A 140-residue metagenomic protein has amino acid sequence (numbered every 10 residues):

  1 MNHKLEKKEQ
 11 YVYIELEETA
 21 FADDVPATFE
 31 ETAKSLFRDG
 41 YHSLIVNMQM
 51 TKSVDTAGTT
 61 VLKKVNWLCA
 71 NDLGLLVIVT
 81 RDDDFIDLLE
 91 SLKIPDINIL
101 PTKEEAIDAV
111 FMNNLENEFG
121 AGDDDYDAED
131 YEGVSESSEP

Functional and structural regions predicted by a protein language model:
N2-A33, F37: STAS-typified acidic loop motif
Y11, I97-N98: Short, conserved active-site loop motifs that form the nucleotide-linked donor/cofactor pocket
T19, D82, K103-E105: Short, solvent-exposed coil/turn elements at secondary-structure transition points
F29, R38-I97: Amphipathic alpha-helical interaction surfaces in cytosolic regulatory modules
T102-A128: A charged, well-structured terminal subsegment
D124-P140: Acidic, serine/threonine-rich intrinsically disordered low-complexity regions
